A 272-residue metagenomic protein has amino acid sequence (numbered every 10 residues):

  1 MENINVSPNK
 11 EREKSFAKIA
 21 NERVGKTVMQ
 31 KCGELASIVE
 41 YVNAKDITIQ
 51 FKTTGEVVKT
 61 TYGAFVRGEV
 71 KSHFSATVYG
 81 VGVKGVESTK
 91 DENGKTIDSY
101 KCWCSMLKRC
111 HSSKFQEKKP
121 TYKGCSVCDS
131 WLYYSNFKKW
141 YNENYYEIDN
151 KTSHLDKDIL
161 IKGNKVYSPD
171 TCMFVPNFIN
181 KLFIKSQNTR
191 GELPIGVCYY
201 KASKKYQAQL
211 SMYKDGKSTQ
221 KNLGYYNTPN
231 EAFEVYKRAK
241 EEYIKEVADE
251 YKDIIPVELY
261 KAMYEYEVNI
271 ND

Functional and structural regions predicted by a protein language model:
M1-K59, S75-C104, V127: Short helix-coil boundary/hinge micro-motifs
S37, Y206-Y225: The conserved catalytic core of RNA pseudouridine synthases
I49, F137, V197, A208 (+1 more regions): An aromatic-rich alpha-helical recognition segment common to small helix-rich domains
G55-E56, K119, N150-S153, I195-G196 (+2 more regions): Polar, enzyme-active/binding microenvironments
V57, T61-G63, R67-G80, Y243-D272: Extended, polar beta-sheet/loop recognition surfaces of beta-rich domains that mediate binding to diverse ligands
A64-V78, S135, N227-K237: Short, surface-exposed linear segments at secondary-structure transitions and domain or protein termini
S88-S112, E117-K205, Q209-S211: Short, cationic Gly/His-enriched loop motifs
K123-C128, S218-E231: A short, exposed loop/beta-hairpin motif centered on an aromatic-Gly-Thr core
